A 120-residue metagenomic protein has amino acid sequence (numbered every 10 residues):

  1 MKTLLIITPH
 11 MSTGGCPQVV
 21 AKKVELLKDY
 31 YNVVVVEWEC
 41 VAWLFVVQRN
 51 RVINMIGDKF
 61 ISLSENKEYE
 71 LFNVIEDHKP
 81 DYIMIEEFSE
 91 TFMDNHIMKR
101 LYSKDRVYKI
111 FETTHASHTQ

Functional and structural regions predicted by a protein language model:
M1-L5: Extreme N-terminal starter segment of soluble prokaryotic enzymes
I6-G14, Q18-V74: N-terminal strand-loop element at the rim of the active site of nucleotide-sugar-dependent glycosyltransferases
G14, F92-D94, Q120: Glycine/Thr-rich phosphate-binding loops of Rossmann-like dinucleotide-binding domains
L27, R100-R106, Q120: Short, conserved loop/helix-junction motifs that constitute active-site signature segments in enzyme catalytic cores
E68-H78, E90-M93, I97: Active-site and donor-binding regions of nucleotide-sugar-utilizing enzymes
K79-I83: Proline-aspartate-enriched helix->loop->beta-strand connector
I85-M93, T114: Short His-centered aromatic/hydrophobic patch
K109-Q120: Nucleotide-sugar donor phosphate/pyrophosphate-binding loop at the beta->alpha transition of glycosyltransferases
